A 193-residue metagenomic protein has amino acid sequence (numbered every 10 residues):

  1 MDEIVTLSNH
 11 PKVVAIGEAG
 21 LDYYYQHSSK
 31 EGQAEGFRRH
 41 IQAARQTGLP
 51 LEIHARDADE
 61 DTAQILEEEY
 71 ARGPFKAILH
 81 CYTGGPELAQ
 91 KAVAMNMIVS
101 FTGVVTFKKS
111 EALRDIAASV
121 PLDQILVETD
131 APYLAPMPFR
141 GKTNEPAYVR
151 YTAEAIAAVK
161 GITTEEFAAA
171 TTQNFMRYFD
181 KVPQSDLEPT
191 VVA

Functional and structural regions predicted by a protein language model:
M1-D2, A193: Short, surface-exposed amphipathic charged segments that create phosphate/polyanion-binding patches used for binding
D2-M95, F107-K108, D115-I116, V120 (+3 more regions): Divalent metal-binding pocket/active-site signature
F75-I78, I98-G103, L187: Short hydrophobic/aromatic-enriched beta-strand-loop microsegments
D130: Conserved beta/loop motifs at nucleotide-recognition and modification sites
A147-A193: Mid-to-C-terminal alpha-helical segments outside catalytic/metal-binding sites
